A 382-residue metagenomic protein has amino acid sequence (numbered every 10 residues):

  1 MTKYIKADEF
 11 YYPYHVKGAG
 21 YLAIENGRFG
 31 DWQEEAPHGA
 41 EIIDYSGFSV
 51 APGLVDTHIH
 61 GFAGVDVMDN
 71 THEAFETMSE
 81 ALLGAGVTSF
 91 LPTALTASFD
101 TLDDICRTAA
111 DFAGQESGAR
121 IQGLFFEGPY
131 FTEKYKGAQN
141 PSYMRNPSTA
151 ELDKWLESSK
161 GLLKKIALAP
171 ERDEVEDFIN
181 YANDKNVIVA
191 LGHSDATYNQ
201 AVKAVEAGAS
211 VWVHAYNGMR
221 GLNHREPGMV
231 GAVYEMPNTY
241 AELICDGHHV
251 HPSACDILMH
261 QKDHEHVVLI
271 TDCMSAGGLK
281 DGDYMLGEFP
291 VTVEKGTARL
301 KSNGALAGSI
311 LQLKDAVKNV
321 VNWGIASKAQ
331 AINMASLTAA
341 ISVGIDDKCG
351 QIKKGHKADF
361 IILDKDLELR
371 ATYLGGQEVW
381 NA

Functional and structural regions predicted by a protein language model:
M1-A51: Histidine-rich, glycine-flanked metal-binding segment
D8, I341, Q351-A382: C-terminal cap of metal-dependent C-N hydrolases
F48-V50, T57, V67-R120, Y143-S158 (+1 more regions): Alpha-helical scaffold segments that flank or form the walls of functional sites
H60, E76-I105, A119-T132, S159-E171 (+3 more regions): Divalent metal-dependent hydrolysis catalytic cores, especially in the metallo-beta-lactamase
E80-L91, T132-K160, V202-A215, E226-Y240 (+1 more regions): Active-site gating loops and adjacent loop-to-helix segments of metal-dependent hydrolytic enzymes
F126, A182, W212, V320 (+1 more regions): Conserved, mostly hydrophobic/aromatic
D153, E157-L279: Active-site core of metal-dependent hydrolases
G228, A232-L243, H260-T271, G277-I362: His/Asp/Glu-enriched, well-ordered alpha-helical/loop segment that forms or immediately abuts the divalent-metal
